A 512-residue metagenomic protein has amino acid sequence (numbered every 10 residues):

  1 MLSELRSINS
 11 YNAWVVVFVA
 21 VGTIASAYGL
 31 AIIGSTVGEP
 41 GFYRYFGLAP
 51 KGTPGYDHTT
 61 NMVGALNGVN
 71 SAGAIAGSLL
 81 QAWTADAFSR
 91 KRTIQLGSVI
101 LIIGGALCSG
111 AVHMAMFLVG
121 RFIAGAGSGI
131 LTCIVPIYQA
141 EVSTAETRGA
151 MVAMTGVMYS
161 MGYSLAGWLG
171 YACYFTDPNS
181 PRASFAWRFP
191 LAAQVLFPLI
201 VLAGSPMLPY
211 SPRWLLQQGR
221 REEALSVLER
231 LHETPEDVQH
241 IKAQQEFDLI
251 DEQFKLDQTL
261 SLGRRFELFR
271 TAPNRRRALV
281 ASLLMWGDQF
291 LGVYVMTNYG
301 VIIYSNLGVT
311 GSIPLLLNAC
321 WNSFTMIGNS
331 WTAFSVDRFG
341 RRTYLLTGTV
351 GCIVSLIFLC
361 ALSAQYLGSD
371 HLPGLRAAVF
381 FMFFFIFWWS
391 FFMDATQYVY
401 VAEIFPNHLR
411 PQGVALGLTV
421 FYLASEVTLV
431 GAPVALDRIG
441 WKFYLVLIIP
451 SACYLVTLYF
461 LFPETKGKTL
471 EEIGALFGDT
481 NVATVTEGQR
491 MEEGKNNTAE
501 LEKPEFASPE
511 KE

Functional and structural regions predicted by a protein language model:
M1-H232, F254-E512: Alpha-helical transmembrane bundle of multi-pass membrane proteins
L231-Q244: Short intracellular "coupling" helices and adjacent cytoplasmic loop segments at the cytosolic face of multi-pass
A243-D257: Cytosol/matrix-facing amphipathic helices and coiled-coil assembly/linker segments of eukaryotic membrane proteins
